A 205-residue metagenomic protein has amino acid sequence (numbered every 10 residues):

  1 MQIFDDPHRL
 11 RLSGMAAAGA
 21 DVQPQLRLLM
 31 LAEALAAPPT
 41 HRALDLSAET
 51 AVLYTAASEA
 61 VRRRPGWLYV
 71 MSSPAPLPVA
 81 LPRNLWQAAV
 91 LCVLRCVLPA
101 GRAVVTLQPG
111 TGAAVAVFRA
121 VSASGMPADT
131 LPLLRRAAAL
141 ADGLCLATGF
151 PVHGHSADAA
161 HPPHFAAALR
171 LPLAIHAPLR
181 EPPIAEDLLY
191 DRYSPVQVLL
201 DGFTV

Functional and structural regions predicted by a protein language model:
M1-L26, L31-P38: Histidine phosphotransfer helical core of two-component systems
Q2-L10, L134-R135, A139-V205: Flexible, glycine-/charge-rich segments associated with ATP-binding catalytic modules
L10, A56, P82-V105, A137-A147: Conserved ATP-binding N-box helix of the HATPase_c
L35-P39, P78-L81: Conserved micro-motifs of the catalytic ATP-binding
R42-R62, V90: Short beta-to-alpha transition helix within the HATPase_c
A60-V70: Short conserved segments within the C-terminal catalytic ATPase subdomain
Y69-L77: Conserved catalytic submotifs in the C-terminal HATPase_c
R102-A114, F118-R119: Short beta-strand/loop element within the Bergerat-fold HATPase_c
